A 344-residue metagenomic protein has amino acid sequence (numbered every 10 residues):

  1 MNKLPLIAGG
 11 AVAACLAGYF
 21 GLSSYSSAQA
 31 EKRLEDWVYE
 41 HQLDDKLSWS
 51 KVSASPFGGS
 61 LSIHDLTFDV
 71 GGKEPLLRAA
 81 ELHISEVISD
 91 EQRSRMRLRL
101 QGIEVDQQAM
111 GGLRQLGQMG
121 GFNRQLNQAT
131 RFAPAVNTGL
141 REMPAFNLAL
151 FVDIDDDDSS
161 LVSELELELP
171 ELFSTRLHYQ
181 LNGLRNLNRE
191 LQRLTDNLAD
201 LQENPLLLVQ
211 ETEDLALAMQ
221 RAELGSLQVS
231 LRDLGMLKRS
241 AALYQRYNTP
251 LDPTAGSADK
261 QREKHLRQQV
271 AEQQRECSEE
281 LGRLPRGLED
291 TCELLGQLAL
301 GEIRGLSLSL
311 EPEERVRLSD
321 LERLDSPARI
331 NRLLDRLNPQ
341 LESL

Functional and structural regions predicted by a protein language model:
P5-G10, A17-L344: Glycine-rich, small/hydroxylated-residue low-complexity segments
